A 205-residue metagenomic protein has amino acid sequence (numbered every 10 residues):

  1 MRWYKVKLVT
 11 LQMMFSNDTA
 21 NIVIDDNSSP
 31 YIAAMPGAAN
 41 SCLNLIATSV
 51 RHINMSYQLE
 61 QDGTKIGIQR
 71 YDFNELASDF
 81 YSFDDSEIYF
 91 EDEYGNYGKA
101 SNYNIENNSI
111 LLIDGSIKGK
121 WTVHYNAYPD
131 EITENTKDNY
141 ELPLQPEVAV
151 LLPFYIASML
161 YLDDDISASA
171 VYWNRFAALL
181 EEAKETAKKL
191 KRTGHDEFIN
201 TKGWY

Functional and structural regions predicted by a protein language model:
M1-Y205: Glycine-enriched, solvent-exposed interface loops adjoining structured elements
